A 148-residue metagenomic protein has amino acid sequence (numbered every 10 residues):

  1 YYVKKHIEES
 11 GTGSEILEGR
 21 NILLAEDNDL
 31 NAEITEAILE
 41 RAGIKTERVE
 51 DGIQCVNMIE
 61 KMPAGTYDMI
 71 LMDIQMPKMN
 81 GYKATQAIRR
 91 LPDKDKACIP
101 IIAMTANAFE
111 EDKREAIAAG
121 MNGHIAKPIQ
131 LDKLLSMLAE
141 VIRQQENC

Functional and structural regions predicted by a protein language model:
Y1-C148: C-terminal compact regulatory domains
